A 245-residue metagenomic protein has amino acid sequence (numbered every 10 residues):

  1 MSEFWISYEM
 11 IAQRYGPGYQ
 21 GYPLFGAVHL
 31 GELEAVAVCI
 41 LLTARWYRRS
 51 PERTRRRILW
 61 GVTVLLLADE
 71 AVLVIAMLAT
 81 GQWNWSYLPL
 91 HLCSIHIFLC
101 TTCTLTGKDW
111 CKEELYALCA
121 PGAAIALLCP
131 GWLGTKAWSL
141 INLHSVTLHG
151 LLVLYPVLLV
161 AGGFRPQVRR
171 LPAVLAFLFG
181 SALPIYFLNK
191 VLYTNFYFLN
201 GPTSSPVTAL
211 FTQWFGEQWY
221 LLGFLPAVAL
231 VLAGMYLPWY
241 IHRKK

Functional and structural regions predicted by a protein language model:
M1-R57: N-terminal topogenic module of multi-pass integral membrane proteins
G16-A35, P172-F179, L192-L232: Membrane-interface transmembrane-helix boundary segments in multi-pass integral membrane proteins
H29-E34, G81-C93, E114-Y116: Structural signature of hydrophobic alpha-helical transmembrane segments
L30, L88-L92, L140-L154: Membrane-interface loop-to-helix entry segments
I40-R45, C100, L151-V168: Alpha-helical transmembrane segments in multipass membrane proteins, preferentially the mid-helix core
W46-L59, L105-K112, G162-P172, K244-K245: Membrane-interface helix-boundary motifs at transmembrane edges
L65-I75, C119-G131, L178-L188: Aromatic-anchored segments of alpha-helical transmembrane domains
M77-S86, L105-W110, G131-L143: Membrane-interface helix caps and helix-loop-helix hairpins in membrane proteins
